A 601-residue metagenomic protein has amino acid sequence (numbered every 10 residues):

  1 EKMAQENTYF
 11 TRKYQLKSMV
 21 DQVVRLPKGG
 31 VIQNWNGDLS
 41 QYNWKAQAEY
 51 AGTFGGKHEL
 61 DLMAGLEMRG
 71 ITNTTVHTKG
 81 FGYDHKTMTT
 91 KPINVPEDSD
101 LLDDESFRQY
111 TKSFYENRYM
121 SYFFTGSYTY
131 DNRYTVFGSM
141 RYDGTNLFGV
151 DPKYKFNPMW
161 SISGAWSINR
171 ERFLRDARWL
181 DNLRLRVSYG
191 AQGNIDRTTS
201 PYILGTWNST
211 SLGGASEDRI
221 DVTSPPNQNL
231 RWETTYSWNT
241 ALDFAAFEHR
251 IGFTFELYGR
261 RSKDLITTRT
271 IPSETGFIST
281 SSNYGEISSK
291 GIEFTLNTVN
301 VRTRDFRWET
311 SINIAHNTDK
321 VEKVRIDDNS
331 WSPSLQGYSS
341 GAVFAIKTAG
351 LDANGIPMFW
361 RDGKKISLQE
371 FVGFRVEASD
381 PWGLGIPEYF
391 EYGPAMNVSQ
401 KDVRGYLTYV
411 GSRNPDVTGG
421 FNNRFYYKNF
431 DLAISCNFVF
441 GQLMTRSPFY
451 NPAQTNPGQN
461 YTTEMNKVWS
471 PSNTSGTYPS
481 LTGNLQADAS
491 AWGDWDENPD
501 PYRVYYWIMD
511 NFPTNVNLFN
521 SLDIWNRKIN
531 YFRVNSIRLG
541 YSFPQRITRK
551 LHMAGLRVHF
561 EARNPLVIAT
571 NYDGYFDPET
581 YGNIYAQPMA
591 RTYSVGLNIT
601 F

Functional and structural regions predicted by a protein language model:
E1-E6, V24-T348, S521-F601: Extracellular/periplasmic, surface-exposed regions of secreted and cell-surface proteins
F10-T11: Conserved beta-strand-loop-beta-strand hairpin that lines the nucleotide-binding pocket of ATP/GTP-utilizing enzymes
Y14-K28: Short, glycine/alanine-rich amphipathic alpha-helical segment that often forms an alpha-turn-alpha hairpin
V76-D84, S282, V299-G411, M444 (+1 more regions): Conserved small-residue
R178, K320, Y426-N517, S542-T592 (+1 more regions): C-terminal beta-signal and adjacent terminal beta-strands/loops of Gram-negative outer-membrane beta-barrel proteins
R404, Y409-V410, N517-R527: Amphipathic, heptad-repeat alpha-helical segments used for oligomerization and assembly
D416-G441, D523-Q545: C-terminal substrate/ligand-recognition segments
